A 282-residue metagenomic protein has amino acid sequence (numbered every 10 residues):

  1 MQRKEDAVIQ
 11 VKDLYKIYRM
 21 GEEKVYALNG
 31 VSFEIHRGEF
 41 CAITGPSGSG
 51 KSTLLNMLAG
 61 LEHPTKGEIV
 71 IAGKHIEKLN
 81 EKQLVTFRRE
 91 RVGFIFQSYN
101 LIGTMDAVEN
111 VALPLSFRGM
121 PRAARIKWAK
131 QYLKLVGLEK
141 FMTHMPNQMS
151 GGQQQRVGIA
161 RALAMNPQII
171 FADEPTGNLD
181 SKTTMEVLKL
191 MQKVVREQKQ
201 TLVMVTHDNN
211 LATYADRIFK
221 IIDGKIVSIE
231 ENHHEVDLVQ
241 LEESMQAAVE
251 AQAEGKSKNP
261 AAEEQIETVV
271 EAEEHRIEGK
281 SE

Functional and structural regions predicted by a protein language model:
Q2-R3: Pre-NBD coupling/linker segments of ABC/ABC-like ATPases
V8-I221: ABC family nucleotide-binding domain
I43, G48-K51, V227, K256 (+1 more regions): Intrinsically disordered, low-complexity segments enriched in Ser/Pro/Gly/Ala and basic residues
N147-Q148, Q153-Q155, A248-A261: Short secondary-structure transition/capping segments
K225-K258: Conserved beta-strand-loop-alpha-helix hinge in the C-terminal portion of ABC ATPase nucleotide-binding domains
I266-E282: Long, low-complexity, intrinsically disordered segments
